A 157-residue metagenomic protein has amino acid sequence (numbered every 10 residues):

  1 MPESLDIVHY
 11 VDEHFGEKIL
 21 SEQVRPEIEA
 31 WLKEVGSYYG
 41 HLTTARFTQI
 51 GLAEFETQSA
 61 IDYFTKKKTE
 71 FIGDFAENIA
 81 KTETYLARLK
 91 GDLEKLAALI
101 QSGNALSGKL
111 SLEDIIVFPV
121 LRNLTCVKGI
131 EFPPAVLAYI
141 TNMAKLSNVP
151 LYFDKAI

Functional and structural regions predicted by a protein language model:
M1-Y63: GST-like domain detector, emphasizing the conserved glutathione-binding G-site in the N-terminal thioredoxin-like
I19-Q23, L106-K109, L151-K155: Short, hydrophobic secondary-structure boundary micro-motifs
V35-T141: GST-like fold's C-terminal all-alpha helical module
I130, A138-I157: Alpha-helical oligomerization segments
